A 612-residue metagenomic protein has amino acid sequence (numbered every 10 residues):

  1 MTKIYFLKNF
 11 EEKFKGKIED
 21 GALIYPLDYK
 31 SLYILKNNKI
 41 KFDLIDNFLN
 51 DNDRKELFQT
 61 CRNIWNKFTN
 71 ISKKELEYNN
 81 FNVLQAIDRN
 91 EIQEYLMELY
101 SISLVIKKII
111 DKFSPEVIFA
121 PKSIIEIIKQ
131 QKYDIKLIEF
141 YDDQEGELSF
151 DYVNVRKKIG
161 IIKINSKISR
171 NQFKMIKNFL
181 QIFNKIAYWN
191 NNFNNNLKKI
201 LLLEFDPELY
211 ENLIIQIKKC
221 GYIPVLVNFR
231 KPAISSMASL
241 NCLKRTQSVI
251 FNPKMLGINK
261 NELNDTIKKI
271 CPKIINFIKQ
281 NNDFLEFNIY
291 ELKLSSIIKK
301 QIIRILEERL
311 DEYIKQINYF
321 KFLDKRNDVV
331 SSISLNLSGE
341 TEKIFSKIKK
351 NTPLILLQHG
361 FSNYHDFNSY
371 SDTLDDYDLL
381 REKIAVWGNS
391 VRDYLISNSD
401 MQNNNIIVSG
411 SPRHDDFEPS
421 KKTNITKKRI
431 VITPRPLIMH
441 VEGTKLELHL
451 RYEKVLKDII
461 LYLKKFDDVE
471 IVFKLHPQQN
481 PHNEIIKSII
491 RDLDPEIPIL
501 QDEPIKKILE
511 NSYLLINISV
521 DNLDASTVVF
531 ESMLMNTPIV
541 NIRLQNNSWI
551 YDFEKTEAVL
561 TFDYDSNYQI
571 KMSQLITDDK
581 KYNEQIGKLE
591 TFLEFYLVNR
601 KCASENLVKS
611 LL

Functional and structural regions predicted by a protein language model:
M1-L612: Catalytic-core helical/loop segments in enzymes performing group transfer/polymerization on anionic/lipid-linked
